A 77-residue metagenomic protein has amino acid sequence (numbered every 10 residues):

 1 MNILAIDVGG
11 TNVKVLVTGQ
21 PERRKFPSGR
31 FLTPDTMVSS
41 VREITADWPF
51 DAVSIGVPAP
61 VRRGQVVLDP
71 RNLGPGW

Functional and structural regions predicted by a protein language model:
N2-S39, D47, L68: Short glycine-rich, Thr/Ser-proximal phosphate-binding strand/loop in the N-terminal lobe of ATP-dependent enzymes
D7, S54-P58: Short beta-strand segments
T11, P58-V61: Short glycine-rich anion-binding loops that position phosphate/pyrophosphate groups of nucleotides and phosphorylated
P34, V38, R42, A52 (+1 more regions): Glycine-rich phosphate-binding loop and adjoining helix at the ATP-binding site of ATP-dependent phosphoryl-transfer
I44-D47, G56: Generic N-terminal helix/loop capping motif
